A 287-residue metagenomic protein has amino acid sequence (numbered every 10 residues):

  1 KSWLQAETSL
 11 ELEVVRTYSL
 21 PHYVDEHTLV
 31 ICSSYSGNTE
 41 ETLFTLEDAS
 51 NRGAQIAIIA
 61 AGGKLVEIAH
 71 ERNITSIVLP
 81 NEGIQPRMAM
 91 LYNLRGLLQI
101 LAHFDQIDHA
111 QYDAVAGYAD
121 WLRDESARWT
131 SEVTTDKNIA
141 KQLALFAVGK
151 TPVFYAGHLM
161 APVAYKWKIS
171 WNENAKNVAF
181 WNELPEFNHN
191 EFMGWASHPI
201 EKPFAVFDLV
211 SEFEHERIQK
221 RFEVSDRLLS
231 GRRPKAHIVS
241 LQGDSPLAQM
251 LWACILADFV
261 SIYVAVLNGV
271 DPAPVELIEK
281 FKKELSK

Functional and structural regions predicted by a protein language model:
K1-E125, L145, S211-K235: Glycine-rich phosphate-binding loops that contact phosphosugars or nucleotide phosphates
S9-L10, I100-Q111, A175-K176, S261-P274: Short helix-capping/linker segments at secondary-structure and domain boundaries
V14-R16, N177-N188, K235-D244: A generic structural motif
V30-C32, T151-A156, A205-V210: Short hydrophobic beta-strand segments
G83, A102-P203, K283-K287: Active-site phosphate/pyrophosphate-binding segments
M88, Y92-R95, A110-D113, G117 (+10 more regions): Conserved active-site and cofactor/substrate-binding residues in soluble primary-metabolism enzymes
F192-E276: C-terminal active-site/capping subdomain that shapes the small-molecule cofactor and substrate pocket of enzyme
D271-K287: C-terminal helix-rich "cap/oligomerization" subdomain common to oxidoreductases
